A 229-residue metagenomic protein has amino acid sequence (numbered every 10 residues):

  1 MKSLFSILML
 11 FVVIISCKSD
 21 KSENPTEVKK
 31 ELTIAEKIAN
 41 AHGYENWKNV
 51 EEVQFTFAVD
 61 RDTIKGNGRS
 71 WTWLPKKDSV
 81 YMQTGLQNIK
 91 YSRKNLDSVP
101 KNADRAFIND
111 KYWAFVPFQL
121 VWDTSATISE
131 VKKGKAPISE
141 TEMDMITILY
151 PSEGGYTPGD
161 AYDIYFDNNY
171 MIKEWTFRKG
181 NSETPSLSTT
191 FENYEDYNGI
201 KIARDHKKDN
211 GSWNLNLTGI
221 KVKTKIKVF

Functional and structural regions predicted by a protein language model:
K2-L8: Sec-dependent signal peptide recognition, specifically the positively charged N-region followed immediately by
V13-S16: C-terminal motif of bacterial Sec signal peptides marking the signal peptidase cleavage site
K18-D20: Bacterial signal peptide processing site
T26, K30-K101, T124-T127, K132-K135: N-terminal mature ectodomain segment of secretory-pathway/periplasmic proteins
K65, W73, V99-D104, F118-T127 (+3 more regions): A general structural signal for short secondary-structure boundary/capping elements
K90-D160, S182: Flexible, processing/modification-adjacent segments and terminal tails in exported/periplasmic/extracellular proteins
E142-F229: Gly/Pro-enriched, hydrophobic low-complexity segments that function as extracytoplasmic propeptides/linkers
